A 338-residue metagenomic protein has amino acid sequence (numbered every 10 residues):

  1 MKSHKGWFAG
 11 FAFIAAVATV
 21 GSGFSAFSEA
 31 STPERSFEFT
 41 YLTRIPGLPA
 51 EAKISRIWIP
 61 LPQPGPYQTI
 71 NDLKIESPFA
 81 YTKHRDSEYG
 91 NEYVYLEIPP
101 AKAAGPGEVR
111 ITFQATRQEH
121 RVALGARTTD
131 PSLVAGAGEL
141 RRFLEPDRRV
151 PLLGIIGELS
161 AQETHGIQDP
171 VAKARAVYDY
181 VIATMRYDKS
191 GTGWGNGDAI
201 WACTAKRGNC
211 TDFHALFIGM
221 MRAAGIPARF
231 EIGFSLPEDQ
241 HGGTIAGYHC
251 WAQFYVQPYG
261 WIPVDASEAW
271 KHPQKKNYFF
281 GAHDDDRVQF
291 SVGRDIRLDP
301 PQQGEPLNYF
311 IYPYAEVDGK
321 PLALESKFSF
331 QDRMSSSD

Functional and structural regions predicted by a protein language model:
K2-A12: Bacterial N-terminal signal peptides that target proteins for export
G10-S22: Bacterial N-terminal signal peptides
F24-R121: Intrinsically disordered, low-complexity N-terminal segments that are enriched in acidic
P62-P66, T116, A161-H165, D179-R186 (+2 more regions): Sec-exported extracytoplasmic/periplasmic mature domains
D86, E108-D188, G193-T204: Acidic low-complexity segments
P170-V177, K206-M221: Active-site nucleophilic cysteine motif
A215-Q303: Hydrophobic/aromatic-rich core segments of domains that either
H283-D338: Low-complexity, Gly/Ser/Thr/Pro-rich intrinsically disordered linker/tail segments
